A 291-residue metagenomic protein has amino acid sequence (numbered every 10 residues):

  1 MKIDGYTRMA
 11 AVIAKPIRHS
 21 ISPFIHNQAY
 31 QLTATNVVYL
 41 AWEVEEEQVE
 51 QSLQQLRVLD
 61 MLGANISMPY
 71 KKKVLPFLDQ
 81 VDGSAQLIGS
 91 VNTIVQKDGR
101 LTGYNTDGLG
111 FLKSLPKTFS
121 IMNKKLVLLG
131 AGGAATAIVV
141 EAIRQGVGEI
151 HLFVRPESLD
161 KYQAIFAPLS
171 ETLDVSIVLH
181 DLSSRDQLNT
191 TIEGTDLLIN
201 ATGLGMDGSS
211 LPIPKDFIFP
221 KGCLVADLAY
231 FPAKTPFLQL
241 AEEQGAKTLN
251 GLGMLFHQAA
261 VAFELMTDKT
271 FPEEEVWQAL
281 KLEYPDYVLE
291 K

Functional and structural regions predicted by a protein language model:
K2-F119: Phosphate/diphosphate ligand-binding glycine-rich loop within oxidoreductases
I3-D4, I121-M122, R144-G146, P214-C223: Short, conserved loop/helix-junction motifs that constitute active-site signature segments in enzyme catalytic cores
M9, K125, G148-H151: Residues at the starts of beta-strands that form the adenosine-phosphate
A14, G103-N105, L115, F119 (+2 more regions): Glycine-rich adenosine-cofactor-binding loop
R144-E149, Q244-K247: Conserved S-adenosyl-L-methionine
V147-L173: NAD(P)-binding Rossmann-fold cofactor-contacting core
S176-T248: Rossmann-like adenosine-cofactor binding region
L224, L228-K291: Adenosine-phosphate binding glycine-rich loop
